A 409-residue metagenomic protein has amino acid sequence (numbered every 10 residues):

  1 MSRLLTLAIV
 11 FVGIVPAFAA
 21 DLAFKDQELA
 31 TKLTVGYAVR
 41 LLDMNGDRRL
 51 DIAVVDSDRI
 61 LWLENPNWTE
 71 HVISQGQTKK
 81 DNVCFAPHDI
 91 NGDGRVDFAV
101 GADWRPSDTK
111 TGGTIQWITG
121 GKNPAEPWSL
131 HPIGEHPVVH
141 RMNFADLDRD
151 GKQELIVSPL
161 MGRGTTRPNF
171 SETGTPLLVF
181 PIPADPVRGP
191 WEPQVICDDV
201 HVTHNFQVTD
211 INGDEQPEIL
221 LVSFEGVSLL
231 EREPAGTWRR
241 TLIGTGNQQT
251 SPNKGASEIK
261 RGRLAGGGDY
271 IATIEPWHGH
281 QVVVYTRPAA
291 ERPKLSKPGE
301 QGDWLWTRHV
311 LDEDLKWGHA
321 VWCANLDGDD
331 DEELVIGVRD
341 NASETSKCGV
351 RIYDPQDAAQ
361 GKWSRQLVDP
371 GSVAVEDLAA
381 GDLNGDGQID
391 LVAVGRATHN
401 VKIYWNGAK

Functional and structural regions predicted by a protein language model:
M1-S2: N-terminal secretory signal peptides that target proteins for export/translocation
T6-P16: Bacterial N-terminal signal peptides
F18-K409: Beta-propeller-forming repeat regions
